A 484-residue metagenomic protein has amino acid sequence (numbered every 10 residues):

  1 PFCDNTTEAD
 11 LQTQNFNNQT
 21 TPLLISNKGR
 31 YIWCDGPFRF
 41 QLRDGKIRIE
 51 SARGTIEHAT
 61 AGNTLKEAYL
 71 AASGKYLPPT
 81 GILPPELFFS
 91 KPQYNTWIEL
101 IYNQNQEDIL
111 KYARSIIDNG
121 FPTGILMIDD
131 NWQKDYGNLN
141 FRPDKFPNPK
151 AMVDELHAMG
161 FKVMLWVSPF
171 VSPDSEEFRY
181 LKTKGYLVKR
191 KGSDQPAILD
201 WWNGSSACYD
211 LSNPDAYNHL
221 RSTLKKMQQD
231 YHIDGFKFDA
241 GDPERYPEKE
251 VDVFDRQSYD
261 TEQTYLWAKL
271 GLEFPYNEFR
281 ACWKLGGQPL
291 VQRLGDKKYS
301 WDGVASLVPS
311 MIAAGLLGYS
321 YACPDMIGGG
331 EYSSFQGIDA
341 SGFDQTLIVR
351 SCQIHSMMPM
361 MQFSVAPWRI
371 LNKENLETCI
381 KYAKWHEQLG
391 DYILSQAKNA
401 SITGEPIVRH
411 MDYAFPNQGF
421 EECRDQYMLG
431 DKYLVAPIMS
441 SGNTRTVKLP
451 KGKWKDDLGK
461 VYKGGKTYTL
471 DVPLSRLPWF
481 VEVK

Functional and structural regions predicted by a protein language model:
P1, P122-C379, A383, D412-F415 (+1 more regions): Aromatic- and carboxylate-enriched substrate-binding clefts and catalytic-loop regions of carbohydrate-active enzymes
P1-F88, Q106-D118, Y413-F415, T469-V483: Catalytic and substrate-binding clefts that recognize carbohydrates or anionic sugar/phosphate headgroups
A9-Q12, Q19-T21, G81-L83, R114-I116 (+7 more regions): Generic recognition of flexible, low-complexity loop/linker segments
Q19-L23, K28-R30, P92, P275 (+3 more regions): Residue-level detector of short, conserved catalytic/binding motifs and their immediate flanks
R30, P37-R39, E99-L100, Q133 (+13 more regions): Short, glycine-/Ser/Thr-/acidic-enriched flexible segments
P84-E99, Q195-C208: N-terminal small/glycine-rich loop or linker at the start of catalytic domains across soluble metabolic enzymes
Q104-E107, K111, L126-N131: Active-site pocket-lining segments that scaffold enzyme catalytic pockets across diverse folds
S115, G120, R142, E155-K162 (+4 more regions): Carbohydrate-binding surfaces of carbohydrate-active enzymes
